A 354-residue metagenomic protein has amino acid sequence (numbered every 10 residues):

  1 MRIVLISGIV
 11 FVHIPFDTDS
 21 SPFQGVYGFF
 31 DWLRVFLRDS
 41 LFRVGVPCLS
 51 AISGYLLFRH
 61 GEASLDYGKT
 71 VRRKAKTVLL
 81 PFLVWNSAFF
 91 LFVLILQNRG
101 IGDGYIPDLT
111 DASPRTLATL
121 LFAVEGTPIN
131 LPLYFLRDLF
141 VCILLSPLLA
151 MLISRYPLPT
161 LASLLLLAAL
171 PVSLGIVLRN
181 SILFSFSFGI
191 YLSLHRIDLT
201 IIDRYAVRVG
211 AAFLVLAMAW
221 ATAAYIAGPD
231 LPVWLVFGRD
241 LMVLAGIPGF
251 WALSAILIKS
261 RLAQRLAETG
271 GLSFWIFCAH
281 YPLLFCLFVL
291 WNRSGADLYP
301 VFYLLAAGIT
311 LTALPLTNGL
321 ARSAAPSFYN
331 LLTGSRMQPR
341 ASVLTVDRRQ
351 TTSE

Functional and structural regions predicted by a protein language model:
M1-H60, V78-F82, N86, G319: Functionally critical transmembrane alpha-helices in membrane proteins and complexes, commonly lining
S7, F11-I14, S163-I176, A212-Y225 (+1 more regions): Aromatic-anchored segments of alpha-helical transmembrane domains
R34-P47, V124-D138, L170-F188, D203-A206 (+1 more regions): Interfacial loop-to-helix transition and helix-capping segments at the boundaries of transmembrane helices
F42-K74, V84-G100, L283, F288: Juxtamembrane transmembrane-helix termini
V78-D138, C142: Membrane-interface helix-loop-helix regions
F140-L165, L174, S193-V209: Solvent-exposed interhelical
I197-E268, L272, P282-F285, L290 (+1 more regions): Alpha-helical transmembrane segments and terminal signal-anchor/GPI-anchor hydrophobic tails, characterized by long
I258-G270, L283-E354: C-terminal "closing" transmembrane helix and its immediate cytosolic amphipathic cap in multi-pass membrane proteins
